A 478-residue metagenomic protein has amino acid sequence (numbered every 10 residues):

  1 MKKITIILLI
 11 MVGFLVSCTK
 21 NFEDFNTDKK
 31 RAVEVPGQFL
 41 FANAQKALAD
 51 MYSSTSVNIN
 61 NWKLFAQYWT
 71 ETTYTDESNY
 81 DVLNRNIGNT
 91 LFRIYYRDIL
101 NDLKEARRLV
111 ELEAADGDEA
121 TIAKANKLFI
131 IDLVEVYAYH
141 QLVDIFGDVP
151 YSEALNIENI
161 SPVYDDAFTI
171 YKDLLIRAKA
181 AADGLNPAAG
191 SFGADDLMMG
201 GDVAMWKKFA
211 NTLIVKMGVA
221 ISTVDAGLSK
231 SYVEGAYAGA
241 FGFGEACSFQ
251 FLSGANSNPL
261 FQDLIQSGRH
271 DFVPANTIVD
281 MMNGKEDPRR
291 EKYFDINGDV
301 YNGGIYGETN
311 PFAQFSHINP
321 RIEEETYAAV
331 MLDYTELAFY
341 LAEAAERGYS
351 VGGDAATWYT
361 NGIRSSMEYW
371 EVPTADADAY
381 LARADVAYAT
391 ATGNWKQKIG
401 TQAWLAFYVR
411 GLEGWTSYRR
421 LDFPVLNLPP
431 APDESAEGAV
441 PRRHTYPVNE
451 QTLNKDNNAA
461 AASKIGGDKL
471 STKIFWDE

Functional and structural regions predicted by a protein language model:
M1-T27: Bacterial Sec-dependent N-terminal signal peptides
C18-E23, V57, K172-F192, V203-I318 (+2 more regions): Aromatic-residue-lined binding/catalytic grooves and analogous aromatic/hydrophobic interfacial grooves in multimeric
C18-W69, T75-D76, R85-N86, R97 (+4 more regions): Membrane-proximal, proline-rich intrinsically disordered regions
T72-P150, N156-K172, I176-G193: Conserved, well-structured interaction surfaces
A226-L341, E346-R347, G352-A406, L412 (+1 more regions): Hydrophobic-face positions in mid-chain alpha helices that act as interaction patches
M367, E371, A377, L381-E478: C-terminal functional modules
